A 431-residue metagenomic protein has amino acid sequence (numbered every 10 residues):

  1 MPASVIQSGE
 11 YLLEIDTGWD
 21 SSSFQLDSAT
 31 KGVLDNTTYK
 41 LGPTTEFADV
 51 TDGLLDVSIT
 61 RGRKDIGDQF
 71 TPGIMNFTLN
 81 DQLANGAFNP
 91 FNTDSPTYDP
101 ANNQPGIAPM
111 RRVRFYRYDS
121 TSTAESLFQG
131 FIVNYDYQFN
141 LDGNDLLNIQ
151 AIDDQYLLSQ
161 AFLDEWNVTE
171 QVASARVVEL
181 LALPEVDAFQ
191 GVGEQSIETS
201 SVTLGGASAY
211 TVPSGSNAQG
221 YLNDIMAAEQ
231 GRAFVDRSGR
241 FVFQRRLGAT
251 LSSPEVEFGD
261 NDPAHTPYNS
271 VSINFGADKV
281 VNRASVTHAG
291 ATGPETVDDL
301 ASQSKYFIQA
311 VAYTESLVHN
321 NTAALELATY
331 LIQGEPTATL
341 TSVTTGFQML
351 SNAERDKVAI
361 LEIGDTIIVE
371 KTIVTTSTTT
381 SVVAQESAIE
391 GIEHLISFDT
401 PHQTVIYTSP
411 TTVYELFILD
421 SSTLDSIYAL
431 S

Functional and structural regions predicted by a protein language model:
M1-Q171, L183, D187, A209-Q230 (+6 more regions): Assembly/oligomerization scaffold segments
M1-T51, E170, G220-D399, I406 (+1 more regions): Acidic, small/polar-enriched beta strand-loop surface segments
P72, S196, I360-E362: Helix-boundary capping/turn motifs
G73, F128, D145-L147, G239 (+3 more regions): Envelope-exposed proteins and targeting segments
E165-S201, V413-S431: Intrinsically disordered, low-complexity terminal/linker regions enriched in Pro/Ser/Gly and acidic residues
S201-T211: Surface-exposed aromatic
